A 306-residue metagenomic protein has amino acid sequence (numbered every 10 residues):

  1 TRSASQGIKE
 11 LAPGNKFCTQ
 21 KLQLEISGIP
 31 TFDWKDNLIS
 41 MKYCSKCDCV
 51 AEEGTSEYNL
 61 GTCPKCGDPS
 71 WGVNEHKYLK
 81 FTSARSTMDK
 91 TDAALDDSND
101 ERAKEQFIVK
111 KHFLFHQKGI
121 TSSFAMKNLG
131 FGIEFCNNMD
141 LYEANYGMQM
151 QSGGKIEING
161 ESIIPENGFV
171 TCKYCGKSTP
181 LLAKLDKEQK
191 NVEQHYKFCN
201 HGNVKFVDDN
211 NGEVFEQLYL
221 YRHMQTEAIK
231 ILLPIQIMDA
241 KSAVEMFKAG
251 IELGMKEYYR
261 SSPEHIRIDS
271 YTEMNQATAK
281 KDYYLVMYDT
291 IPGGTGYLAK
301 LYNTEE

Functional and structural regions predicted by a protein language model:
T1-K21, G28, K35, N59-E306: Extended, highly charged accessory segments
F32-N59: Short peripheral tails and domain-boundary helices/loops at the edges of structured domains
